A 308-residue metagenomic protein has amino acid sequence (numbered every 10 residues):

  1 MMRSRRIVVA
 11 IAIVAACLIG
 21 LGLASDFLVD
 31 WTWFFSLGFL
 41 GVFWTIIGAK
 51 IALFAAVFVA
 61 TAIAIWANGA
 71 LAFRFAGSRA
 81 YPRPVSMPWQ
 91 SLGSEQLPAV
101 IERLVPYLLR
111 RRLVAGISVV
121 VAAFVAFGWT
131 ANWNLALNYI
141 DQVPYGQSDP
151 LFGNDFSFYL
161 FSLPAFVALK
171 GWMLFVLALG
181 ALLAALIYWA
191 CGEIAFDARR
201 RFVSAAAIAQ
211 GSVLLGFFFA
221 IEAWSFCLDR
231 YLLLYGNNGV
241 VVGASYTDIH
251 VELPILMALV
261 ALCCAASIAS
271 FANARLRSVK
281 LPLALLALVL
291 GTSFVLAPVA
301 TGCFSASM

Functional and structural regions predicted by a protein language model:
M1-T32, F39-N154, L163, V167-M308: Contiguous transmembrane helix-bundle modules in multi-pass membrane proteins
S157: Glycine-rich, often proline-containing surface loops adjacent to acidic residues and nearby aromatics that form
L160: Active-site cores that bind ATP or allylic diphosphates and position pyrophosphate for catalysis
